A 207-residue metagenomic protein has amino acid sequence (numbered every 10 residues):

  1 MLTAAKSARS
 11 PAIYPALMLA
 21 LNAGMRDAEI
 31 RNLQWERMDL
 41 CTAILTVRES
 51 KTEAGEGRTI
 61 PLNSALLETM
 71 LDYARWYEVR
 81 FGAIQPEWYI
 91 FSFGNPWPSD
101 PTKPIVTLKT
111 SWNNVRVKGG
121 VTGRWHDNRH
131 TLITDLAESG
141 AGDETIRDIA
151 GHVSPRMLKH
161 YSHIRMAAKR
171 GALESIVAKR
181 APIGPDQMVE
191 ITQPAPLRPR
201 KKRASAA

Functional and structural regions predicted by a protein language model:
M1-D27, R31, C41, T52-E56 (+3 more regions): Basic, Lys/Arg- and aromatic-enriched nucleic-acid-binding interface segment
L2-K6, L71, R75, W112-V117: Amphipathic, well-packed alpha-helical segments that form the structural scaffold of globular domains
T3, N32, L40, H160-H163 (+1 more regions): Phosphate-coordinating loops and pocket residues in cytosolic domains that bind phosphorylated ligands
S7, R75-A83, F93-S99, R156-K159 (+1 more regions): C-terminal secondary-structure termini that scaffold catalytic or DNA-interacting sites
P15-M18, N22-E29, T107, D127-V153 (+1 more regions): C-terminal catalytic core of tyrosine-transesterase DNA break-rejoin enzymes
M25-A28, E36, N114: N-terminal DNA-binding recognition helix of tyrosine site-specific recombinases/integrases
T46-G55, D143, A150-S175: Catalytic-site neighborhood detector that most strongly recognizes the C-terminal catalytic loop/helix of tyrosine
T52-D72, I84-N114, R124: C-terminal catalytic core of Y-nucleophile DNA break-rejoin enzymes
